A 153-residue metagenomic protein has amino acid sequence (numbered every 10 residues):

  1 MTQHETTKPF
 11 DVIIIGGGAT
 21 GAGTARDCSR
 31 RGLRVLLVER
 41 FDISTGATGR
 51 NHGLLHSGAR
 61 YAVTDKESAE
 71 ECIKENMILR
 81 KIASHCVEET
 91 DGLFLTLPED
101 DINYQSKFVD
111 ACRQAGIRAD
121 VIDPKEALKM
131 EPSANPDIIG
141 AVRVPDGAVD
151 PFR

Functional and structural regions predicted by a protein language model:
H4-T20, L36: Beta1/beta-strand and adjacent pyrophosphate-binding region of the FAD-binding site in flavoprotein oxidoreductases
P9, I102, A148-F152: Short, solvent-exposed loop/helix junctions and linker helices that flank or host conserved functional motifs
G16, E39, T96-L97: Short beta-strand/turn micro-motifs composed of small residues that flank or help shape donor/cofactor-binding pockets
S29-R50: Glycine-rich FAD pyrophosphate-binding loop
S44, A62, A148-V149: Short strand->helix junction
H52-E126, M130: Dinucleotide-binding Rossmann-like beta1-alpha1 core, especially the glycine-rich loop that anchors the ADP
C86-F94, L128-R153: Helix-loop-beta segment of a Rossmann-like dinucleotide-binding subdomain
